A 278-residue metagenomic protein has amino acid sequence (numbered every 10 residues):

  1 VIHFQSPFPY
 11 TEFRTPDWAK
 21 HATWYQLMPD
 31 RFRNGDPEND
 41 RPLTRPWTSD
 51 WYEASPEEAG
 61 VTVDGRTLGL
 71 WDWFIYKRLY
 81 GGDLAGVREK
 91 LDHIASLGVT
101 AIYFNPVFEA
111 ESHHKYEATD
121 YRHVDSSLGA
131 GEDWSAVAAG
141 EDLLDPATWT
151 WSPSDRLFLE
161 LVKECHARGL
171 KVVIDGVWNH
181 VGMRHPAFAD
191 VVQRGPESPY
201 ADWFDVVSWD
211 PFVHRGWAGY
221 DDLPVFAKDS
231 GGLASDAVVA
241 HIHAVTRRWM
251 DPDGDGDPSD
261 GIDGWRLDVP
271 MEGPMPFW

Functional and structural regions predicted by a protein language model:
V1-D17: Extended acidic/polar, glycine-enriched regions that form or flank non-catalytic beta-rich accessory modules
R14-A19, W24, E164, G195-P196: A general structural signal for short secondary-structure junctions and capping/turn motifs
H21-R33: Mature N-terminal segment immediately following signal peptide/propeptide cleavage in secreted/periplasmic
D30-T100, P106-S259: Substrate-binding/active-site clefts of carbohydrate-active enzymes
P186, P276-W278: Distinct, well-ordered alpha-helical segments
V269-P276: Acidic-and-aromatic substrate-binding clefts and catalytic sites of carbohydrate-active enzymes
